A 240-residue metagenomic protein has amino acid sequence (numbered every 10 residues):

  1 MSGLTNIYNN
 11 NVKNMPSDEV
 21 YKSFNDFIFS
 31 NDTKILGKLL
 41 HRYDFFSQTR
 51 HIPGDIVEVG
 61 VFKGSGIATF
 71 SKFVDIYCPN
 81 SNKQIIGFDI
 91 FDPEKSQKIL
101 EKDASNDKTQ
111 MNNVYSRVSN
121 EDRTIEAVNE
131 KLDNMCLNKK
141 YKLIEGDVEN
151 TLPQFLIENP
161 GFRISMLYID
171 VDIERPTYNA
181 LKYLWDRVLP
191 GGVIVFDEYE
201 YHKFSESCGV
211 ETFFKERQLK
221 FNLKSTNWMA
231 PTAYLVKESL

Functional and structural regions predicted by a protein language model:
L4-T33, Y43, R50-L240: S-adenosylmethionine/decaboxylated-SAM
K38-H41: N-terminal pre-P-loop "Q-motif" helix
